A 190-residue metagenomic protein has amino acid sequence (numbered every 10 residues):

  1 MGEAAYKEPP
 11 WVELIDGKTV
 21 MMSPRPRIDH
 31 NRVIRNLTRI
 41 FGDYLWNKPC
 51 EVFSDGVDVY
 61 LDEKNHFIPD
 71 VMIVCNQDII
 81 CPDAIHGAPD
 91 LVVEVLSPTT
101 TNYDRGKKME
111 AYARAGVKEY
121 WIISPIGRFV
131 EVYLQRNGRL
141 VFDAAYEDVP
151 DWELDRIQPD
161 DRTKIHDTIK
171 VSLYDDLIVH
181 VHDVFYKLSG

Functional and structural regions predicted by a protein language model:
M1-G190: Gly/Pro/Ser/Thr-rich low-complexity, intrinsically disordered segments predominantly at protein N-termini
